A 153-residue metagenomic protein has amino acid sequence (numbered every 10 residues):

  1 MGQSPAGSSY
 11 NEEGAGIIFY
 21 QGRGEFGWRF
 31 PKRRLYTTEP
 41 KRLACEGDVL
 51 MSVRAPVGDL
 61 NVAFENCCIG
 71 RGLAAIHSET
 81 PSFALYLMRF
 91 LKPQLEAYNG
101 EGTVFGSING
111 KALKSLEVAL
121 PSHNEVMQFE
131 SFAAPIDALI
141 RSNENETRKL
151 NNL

Functional and structural regions predicted by a protein language model:
M1-L120: DNA target-recognition domains and sequence-specific DNA-contacting regions of bacterial/archaeal
F90-Q94, K111, S115-L153: Amphipathic alpha-helical coiled-coil/heptad-repeat segments
